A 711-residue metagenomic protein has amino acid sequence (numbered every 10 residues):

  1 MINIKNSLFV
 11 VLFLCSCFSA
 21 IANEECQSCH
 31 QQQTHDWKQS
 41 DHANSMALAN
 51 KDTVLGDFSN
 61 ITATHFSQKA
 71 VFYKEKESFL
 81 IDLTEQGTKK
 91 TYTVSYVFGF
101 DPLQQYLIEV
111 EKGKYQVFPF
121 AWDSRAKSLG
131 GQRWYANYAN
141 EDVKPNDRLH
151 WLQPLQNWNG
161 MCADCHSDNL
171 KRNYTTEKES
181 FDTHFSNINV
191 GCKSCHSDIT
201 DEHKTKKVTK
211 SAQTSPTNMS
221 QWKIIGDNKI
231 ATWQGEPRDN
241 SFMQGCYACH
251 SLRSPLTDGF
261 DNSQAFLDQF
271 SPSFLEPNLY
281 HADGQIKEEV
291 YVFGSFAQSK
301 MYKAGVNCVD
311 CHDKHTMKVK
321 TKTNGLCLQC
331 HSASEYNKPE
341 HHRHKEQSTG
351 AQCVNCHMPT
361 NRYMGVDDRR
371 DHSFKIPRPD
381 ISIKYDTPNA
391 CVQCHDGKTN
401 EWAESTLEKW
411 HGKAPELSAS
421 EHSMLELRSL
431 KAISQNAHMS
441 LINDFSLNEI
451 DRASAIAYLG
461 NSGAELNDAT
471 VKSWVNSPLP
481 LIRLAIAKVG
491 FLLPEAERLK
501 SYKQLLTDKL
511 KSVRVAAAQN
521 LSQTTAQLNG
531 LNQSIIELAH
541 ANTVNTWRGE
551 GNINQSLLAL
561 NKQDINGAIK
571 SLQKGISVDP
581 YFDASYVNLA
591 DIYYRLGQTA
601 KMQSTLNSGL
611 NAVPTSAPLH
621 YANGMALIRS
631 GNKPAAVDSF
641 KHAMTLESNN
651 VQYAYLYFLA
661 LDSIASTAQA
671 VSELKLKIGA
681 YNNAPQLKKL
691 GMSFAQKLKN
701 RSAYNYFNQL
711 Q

Functional and structural regions predicted by a protein language model:
Q32-G99, Q105-V110, G131-R148, N169-I450 (+3 more regions): Primarily the internal scaffold of c-type cytochrome electron-transfer domains, especially repeated/multiheme c-type
A432-N443, A464-N476, P494-T507, Q527-H540 (+2 more regions): Amphipathic alpha-helical scaffolding segments comprising HEAT/armadillo-like alpha-solenoid repeats
P480-R483, K511, G549-E550, D583-A584 (+3 more regions): Helix-start (N-cap) detector for alpha-helical repeat units in TPR-like alpha-solenoids, especially tetratricopeptide
A485, V489, A516, N520 (+5 more regions): Canonical tetratricopeptide repeat
L492, Q523, N561, R595-L596 (+3 more regions): Register position in tetratricopeptide repeats
A541, K574-G575, S608-G609, H642-A643 (+2 more regions): Canonical positions in the second alpha-helix
T546-W547, P580, P614-T615, S648 (+1 more regions): Short coil turns that delineate tetratricopeptide repeat
A568, M602, A636, A670 (+1 more regions): Single-residue signature of alpha-solenoid repeat helices
